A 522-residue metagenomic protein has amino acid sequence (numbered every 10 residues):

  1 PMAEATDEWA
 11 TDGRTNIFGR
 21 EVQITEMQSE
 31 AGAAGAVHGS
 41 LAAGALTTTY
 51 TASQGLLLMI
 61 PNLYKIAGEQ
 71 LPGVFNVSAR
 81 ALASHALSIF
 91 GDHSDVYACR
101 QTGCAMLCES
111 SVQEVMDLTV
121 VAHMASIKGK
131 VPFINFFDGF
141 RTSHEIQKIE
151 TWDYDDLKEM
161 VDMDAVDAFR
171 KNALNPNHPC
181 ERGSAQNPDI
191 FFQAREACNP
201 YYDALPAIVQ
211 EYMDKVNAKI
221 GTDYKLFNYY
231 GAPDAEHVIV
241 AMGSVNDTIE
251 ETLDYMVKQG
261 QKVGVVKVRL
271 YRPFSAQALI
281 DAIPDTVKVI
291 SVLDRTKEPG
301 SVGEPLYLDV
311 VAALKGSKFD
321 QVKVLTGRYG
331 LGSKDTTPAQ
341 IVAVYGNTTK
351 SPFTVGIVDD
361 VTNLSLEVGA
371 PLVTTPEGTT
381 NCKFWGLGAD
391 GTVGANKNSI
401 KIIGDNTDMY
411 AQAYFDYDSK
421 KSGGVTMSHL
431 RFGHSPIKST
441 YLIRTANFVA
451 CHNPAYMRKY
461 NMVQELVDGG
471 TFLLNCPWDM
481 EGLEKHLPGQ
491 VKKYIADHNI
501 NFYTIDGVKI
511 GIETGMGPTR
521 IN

Functional and structural regions predicted by a protein language model:
P1-A98, G103, V120, F140 (+3 more regions): Thiamine diphosphate
M2-A5, A36-G39, M59-L63, S84-F90 (+12 more regions): Short acidic, glycine/serine/threonine-rich loops at helix termini
I89-G139, M163, F319-G330, H498-N501: Conserved thiamine diphosphate
F133-N228: Conformationally flexible catalytic loops at phosphate/diphosphate-handling active centers
D214-H237, L366-T379: Glycine-/acidic-rich phosphate or pyrophosphate-binding loops and their flanking alpha/beta elements
P233-Q261, F274-L279: Redox- and metal-dependent alpha/beta enzyme cores, enriched for Fe-S-associated oxidoreductases and cofactor-handling
P273-A278, T286-E304, G378-G388, V393-N522: Active-site cofactor/cluster-binding pocket
V289-T375, T504-N522: Peripheral docking tails and interdomain loops at the edges of cofactor- or intermediate-handling domains
